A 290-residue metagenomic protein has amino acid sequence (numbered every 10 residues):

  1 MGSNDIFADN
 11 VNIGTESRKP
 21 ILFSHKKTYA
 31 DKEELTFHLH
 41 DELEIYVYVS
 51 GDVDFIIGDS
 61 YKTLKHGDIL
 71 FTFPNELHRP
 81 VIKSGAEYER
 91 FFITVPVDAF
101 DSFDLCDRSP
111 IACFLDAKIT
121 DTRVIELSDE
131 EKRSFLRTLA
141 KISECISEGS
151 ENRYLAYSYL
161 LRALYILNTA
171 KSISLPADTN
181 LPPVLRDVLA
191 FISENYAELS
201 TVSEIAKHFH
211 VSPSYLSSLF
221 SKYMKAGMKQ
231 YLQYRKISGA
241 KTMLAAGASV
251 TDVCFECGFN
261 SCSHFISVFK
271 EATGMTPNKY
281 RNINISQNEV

Functional and structural regions predicted by a protein language model:
M1-I69, E76, S84, R108-A112 (+2 more regions): Generic protein-terminus/edge-of-domain signal
G2-K26, P74-C145, T169: A hydrophobic/aromatic-rich effector-binding and dimerization subdomain of bacterial HTH-type transcriptional regulators
G67, Y215-F220, H264-F265, F269: Short hydrophobic/aromatic patch on the recognition helix
P74, G227-M228, T276-P277: Proline-centered helix-kink/hinge sites
E130, C145-R162, T179-P182: All-alpha amphipathic helical-bundle segments outside canonical DNA-binding/catalytic cores that form hydrophobic
E131-S134, N180-V188, M224, Q233-K236: N-terminal positioning helix adjacent to the helix-turn-helix/winged-helix DNA-binding module
K141-N152, L164-L175, D187-T201, L219-M224 (+3 more regions): Basic, amphipathic alpha-helical hairpins
A190, E194, L199, S203 (+3 more regions): Terminal helix-turn-helix DNA-binding modules in bacterial transcription factors
